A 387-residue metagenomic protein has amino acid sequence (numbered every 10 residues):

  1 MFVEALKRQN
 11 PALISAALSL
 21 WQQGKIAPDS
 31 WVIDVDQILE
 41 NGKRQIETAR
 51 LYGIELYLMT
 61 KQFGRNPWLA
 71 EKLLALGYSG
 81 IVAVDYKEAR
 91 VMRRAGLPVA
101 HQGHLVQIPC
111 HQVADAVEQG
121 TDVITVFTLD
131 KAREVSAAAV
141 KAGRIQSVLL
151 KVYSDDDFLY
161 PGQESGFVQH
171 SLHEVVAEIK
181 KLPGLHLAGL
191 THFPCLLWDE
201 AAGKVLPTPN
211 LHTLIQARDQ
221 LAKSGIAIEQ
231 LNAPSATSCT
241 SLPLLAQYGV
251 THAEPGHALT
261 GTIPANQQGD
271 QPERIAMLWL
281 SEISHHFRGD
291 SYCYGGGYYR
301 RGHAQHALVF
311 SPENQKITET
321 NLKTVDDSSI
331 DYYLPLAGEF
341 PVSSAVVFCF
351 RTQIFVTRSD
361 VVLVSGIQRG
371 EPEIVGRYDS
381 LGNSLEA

Functional and structural regions predicted by a protein language model:
M1-Q107, Q112, L381-A387: A charged N-terminal "starter" segment
Q23-D34, E118-I124, L159-G166, A201-T208: Glycine-rich tight-turn/loop motif centered on a GG-T
I33-E40, G64, W68, K87 (+7 more regions): Conserved active-site and cofactor/substrate-binding residues in soluble primary-metabolism enzymes
Q45, V135, L214-A217: Aromatic/hydrophobic pocket-lining residues that form π-stacking "cages" and hydrophobic walls in ligand
Y57-A188, H192-W198: Active-site-proximal beta-alpha core segment in soluble small-molecule metabolic enzymes
S154-Q268: Active-site loop/helix belt of alpha/beta enzymes
T237-I317: Active-site loop ensemble at the mouth of alpha/beta enzyme cores that anchors a bound cofactor
D290-A387: C-terminal accessory subdomain/extension
